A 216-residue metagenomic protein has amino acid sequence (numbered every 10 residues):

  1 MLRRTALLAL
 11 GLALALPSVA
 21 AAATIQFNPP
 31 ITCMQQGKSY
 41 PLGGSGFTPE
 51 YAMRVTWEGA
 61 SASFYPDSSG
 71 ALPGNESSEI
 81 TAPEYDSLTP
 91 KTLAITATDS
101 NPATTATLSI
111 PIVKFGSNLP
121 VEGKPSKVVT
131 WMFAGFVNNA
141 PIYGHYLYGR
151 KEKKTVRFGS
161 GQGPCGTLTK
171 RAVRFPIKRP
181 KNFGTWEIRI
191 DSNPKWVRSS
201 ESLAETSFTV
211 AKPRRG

Functional and structural regions predicted by a protein language model:
M1-L8: Bacterial N-terminal signal peptides that target proteins for export
L8-P17: Bacterial N-terminal signal peptides
L14, A21-G216: Extracytoplasmic/secretory-pathway segments with low complexity and glycosylation-like composition
